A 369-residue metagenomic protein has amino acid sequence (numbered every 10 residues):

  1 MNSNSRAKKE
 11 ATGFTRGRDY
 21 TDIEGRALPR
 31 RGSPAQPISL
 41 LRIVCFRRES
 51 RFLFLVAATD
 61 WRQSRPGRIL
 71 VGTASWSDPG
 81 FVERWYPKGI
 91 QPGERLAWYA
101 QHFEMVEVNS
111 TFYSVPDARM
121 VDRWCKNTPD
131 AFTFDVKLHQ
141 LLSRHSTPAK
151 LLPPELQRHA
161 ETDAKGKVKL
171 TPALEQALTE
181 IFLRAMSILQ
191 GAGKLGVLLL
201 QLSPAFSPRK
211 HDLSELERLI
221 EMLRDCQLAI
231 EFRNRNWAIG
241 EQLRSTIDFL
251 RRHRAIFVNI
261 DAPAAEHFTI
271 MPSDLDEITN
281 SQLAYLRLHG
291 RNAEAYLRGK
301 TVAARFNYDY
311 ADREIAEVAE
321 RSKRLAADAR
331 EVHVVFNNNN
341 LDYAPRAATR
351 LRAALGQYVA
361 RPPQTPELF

Functional and structural regions predicted by a protein language model:
M1-S3, R18-T21, T59, F336-N339: Intrinsic-disorder/low-complexity regions
S3-A7, T12-D22, L28-R31, P37-S50: Short, low-complexity, charge-dense intrinsically disordered segments
A35-Q36, R62: Intrinsically disordered, low-complexity regions enriched in polar/acidic and amide residues
F54-F369: Residues lining hydrophobic/aromatic ligand-binding pockets adjacent to catalytic sites
